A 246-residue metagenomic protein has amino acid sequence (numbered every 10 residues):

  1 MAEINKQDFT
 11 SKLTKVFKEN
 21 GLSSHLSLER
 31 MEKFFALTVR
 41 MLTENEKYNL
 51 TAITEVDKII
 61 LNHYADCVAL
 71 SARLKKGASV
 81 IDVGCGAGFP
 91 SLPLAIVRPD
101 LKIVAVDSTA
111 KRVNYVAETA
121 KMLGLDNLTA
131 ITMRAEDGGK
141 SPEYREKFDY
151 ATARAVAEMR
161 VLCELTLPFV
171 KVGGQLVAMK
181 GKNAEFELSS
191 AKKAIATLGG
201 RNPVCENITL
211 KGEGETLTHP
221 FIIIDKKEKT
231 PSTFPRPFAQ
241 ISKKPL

Functional and structural regions predicted by a protein language model:
A2-G77, I81, E118-L128: Class I SAM-dependent transferase core
T54, T132-R134, E206: Short loop/edge segments at beta-strand edges and connector loops that shape dinucleotide/nucleotide cofactor-binding
A65-C163: Conserved SAM/SAH cofactor-binding pocket of Class I
R98, V170-V172: Helix-to-beta-strand junctions that scaffold the AdoMet/dcAdoMet cofactor pocket in Class I SAM-dependent enzymes
R112-N114, A184, L188: Short alpha-helix immediately C-terminal to the canonical SAM-binding loop
E136, G181-E185, L210: Short "lid" loop at the C-terminus of a central beta-strand within the Rossmann-like core of SAM-dependent
G173-N183: Conserved beta-strand signature within the Rossmann-like core of class I S-adenosyl-L-methionine
S189-L246: SAM/dcSAM-binding transferase cores
